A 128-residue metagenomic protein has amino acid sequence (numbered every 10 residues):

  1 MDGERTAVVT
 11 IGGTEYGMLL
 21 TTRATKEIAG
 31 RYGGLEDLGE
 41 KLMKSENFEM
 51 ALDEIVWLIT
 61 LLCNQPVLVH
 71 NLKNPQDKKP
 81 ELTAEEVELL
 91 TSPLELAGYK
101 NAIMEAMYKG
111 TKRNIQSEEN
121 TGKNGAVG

Functional and structural regions predicted by a protein language model:
M1-G12, G30, E36-M50, V67 (+1 more regions): Charged interaction scaffolds used for protein-protein
L19-L20: Short linear motifs in exposed loops
